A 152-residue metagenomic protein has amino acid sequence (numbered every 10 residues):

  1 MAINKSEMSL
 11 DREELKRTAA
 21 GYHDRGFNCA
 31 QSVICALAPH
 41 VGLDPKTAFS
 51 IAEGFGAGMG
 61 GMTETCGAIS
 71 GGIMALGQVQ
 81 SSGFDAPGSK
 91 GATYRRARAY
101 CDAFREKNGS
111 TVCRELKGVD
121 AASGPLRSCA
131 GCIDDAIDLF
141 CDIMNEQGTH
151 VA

Functional and structural regions predicted by a protein language model:
M1-R25: Polybasic, low-complexity association/targeting segments
A2-S9, A36-G54, K107-R114: Acidic-glycine-rich active-site phosphate/pyrophosphate-binding loop
I3-K5, S89-A152: C-terminal binding/interaction regions
R17-D24, F55-T63, D120-P125: A short glycine/serine-rich beta->alpha loop
V41-I51, Q78-R96: Phosphate-handling active-site elements
T63-G71: Conserved phosphate/anionic-ligand binding catalytic regions in large, soluble enzymes, centered on
G71-V79: DPxDG-like acidic metal-binding loop motif
